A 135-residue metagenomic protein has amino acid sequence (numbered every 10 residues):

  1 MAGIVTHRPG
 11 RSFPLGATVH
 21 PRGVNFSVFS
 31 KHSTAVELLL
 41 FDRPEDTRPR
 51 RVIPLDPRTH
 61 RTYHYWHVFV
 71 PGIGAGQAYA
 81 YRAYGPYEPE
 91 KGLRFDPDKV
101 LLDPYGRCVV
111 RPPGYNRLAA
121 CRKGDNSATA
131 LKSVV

Functional and structural regions predicted by a protein language model:
M1-H20, R50-V52, R61-Y65, G72-V135: The feature marks proteins involved in alpha-glucan
R22-F26: Structural beta-strand segments of beta-rich domains
S27-F29, F69-P71: Surface-exposed loop and edge beta-strand positions of immunoglobulin-like domains
F29-A35: Short proline/glycine-enriched turn/loop motifs at strand-loop junctions of beta-rich domains
A35, Y65-V68: Gly/Ser/Thr/Pro-enriched helix-cap/hinge segments flanking short amphipathic alpha-helices
E37-L39: Beta-strand signatures of extracellular beta-sandwich domains
F41-T47: Change "in extracellular beta-sheet-rich domains … of secreted and cell-surface proteins" to "in beta-sheet-rich domains
L55-P57: Ser/Thr-rich low-complexity repeats and stalk/linker segments
